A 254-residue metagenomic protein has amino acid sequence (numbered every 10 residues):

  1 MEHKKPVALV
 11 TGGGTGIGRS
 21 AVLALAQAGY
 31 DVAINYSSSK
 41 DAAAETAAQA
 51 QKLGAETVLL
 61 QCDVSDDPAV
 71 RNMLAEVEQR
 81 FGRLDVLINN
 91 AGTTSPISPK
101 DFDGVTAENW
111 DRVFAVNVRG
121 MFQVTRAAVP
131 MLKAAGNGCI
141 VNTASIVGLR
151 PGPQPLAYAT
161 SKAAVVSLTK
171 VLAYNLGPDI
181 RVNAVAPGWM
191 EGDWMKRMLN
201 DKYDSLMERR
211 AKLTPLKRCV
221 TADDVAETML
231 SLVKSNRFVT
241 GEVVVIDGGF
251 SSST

Functional and structural regions predicted by a protein language model:
R83, G177-R181, T240-G241: Short, small/polar-rich loop/turn modules that mediate ligand/substrate recognition or access, typified
T94, P99, R150, L230 (+1 more regions): Short C-terminal tail/terminal secondary-structure segment of NAD(P)H-dependent dehydrogenase/reductase domains
S98-F102, T106-D111, R210: Substrate-binding pocket helix/loop in short-chain dehydrogenase/reductase
T125, S161, T169: Active-site helix of classical SDR
P130, A173-P178: Alpha-helical segment proximal to the catalytic Tyr-Lys
S145: Residue(s) in the substrate-gating loop at a strand-loop-helix junction that position the organic substrate next
A184, S205-V239, I246-G248: C-terminal helical subdomain
